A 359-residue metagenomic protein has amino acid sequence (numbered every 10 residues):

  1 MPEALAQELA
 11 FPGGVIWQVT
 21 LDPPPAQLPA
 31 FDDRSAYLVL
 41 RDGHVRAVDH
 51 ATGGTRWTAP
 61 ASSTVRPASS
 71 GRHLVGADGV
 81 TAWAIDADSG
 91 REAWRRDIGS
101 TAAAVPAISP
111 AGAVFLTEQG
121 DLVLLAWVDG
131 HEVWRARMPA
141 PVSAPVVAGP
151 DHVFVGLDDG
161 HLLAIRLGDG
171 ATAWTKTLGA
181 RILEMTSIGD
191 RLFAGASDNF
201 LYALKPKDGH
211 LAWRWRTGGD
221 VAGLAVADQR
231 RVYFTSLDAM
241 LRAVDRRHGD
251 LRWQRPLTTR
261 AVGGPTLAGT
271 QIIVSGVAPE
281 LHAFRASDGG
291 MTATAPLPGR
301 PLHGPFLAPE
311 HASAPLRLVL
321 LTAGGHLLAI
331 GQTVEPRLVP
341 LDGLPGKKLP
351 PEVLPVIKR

Functional and structural regions predicted by a protein language model:
M1-A10, V339-R359: Sequence/structural signature of beta-propeller modules and their immediately flanking N-terminal secretory/stalk
A4-P23: A short helix->beta-strand "capping" segment at the edge of beta-propeller domains
Q7, W17, E280, G290 (+2 more regions): Short loop/turn and low-complexity linker motifs enriched in small/turn-promoting residues
E8, A93, V133, A212 (+4 more regions): Charged, low-complexity, helix-prone segments enriched in Lys/Glu/Asp/Gln
G14-V19, G54-A59, R91-R96, H131-A136 (+4 more regions): A short beta-strand motif characteristic of beta-propeller blades
D22-H44, A59-W83, A87, R96-V123 (+7 more regions): Repeat-blade elements of multi-bladed beta-propeller folds
D49-T52, D86-S89, A126-G130, R166-G170 (+4 more regions): Short loop/turn segments that connect beta-strands within beta-propeller blades
